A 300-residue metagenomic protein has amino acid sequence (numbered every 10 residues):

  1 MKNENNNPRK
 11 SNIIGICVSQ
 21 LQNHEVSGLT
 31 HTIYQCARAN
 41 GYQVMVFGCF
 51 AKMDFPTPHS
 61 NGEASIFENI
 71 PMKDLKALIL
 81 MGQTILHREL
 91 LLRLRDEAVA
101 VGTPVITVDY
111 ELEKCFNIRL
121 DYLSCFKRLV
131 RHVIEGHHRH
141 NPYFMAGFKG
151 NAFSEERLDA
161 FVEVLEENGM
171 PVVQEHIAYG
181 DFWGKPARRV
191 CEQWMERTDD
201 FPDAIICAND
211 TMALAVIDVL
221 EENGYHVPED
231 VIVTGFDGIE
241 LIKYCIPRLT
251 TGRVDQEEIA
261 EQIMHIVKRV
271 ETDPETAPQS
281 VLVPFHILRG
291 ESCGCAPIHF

Functional and structural regions predicted by a protein language model:
M1-R131, E196, D200: Alpha-helical recognition/docking segments in bacterial nutrient-uptake and carbohydrate-utilization systems
K10-S11, H138-R139, P202, P284: Phosphate-coordination loops involved in phosphoryl transfer and adenosine-cofactor binding
V18-G28, F47-N61, T84-L86, I118-R128 (+5 more regions): Hinge/beta->alpha junction and helix N-cap segments in small-molecule ligand-binding domains
Q35-C36, L75-K76, R188, P297-F300: PLP-dependent class I/II
A39-Y42, L165-V172, R197-D200, E222-V227: Short helix-capping segments at alpha-helix termini
H140-N141, V172-H176, V227-I232: Short acidic capping loops at alpha-helix termini that bridge into adjacent secondary structure
V190-F300: Flexible loop/turn connectors
